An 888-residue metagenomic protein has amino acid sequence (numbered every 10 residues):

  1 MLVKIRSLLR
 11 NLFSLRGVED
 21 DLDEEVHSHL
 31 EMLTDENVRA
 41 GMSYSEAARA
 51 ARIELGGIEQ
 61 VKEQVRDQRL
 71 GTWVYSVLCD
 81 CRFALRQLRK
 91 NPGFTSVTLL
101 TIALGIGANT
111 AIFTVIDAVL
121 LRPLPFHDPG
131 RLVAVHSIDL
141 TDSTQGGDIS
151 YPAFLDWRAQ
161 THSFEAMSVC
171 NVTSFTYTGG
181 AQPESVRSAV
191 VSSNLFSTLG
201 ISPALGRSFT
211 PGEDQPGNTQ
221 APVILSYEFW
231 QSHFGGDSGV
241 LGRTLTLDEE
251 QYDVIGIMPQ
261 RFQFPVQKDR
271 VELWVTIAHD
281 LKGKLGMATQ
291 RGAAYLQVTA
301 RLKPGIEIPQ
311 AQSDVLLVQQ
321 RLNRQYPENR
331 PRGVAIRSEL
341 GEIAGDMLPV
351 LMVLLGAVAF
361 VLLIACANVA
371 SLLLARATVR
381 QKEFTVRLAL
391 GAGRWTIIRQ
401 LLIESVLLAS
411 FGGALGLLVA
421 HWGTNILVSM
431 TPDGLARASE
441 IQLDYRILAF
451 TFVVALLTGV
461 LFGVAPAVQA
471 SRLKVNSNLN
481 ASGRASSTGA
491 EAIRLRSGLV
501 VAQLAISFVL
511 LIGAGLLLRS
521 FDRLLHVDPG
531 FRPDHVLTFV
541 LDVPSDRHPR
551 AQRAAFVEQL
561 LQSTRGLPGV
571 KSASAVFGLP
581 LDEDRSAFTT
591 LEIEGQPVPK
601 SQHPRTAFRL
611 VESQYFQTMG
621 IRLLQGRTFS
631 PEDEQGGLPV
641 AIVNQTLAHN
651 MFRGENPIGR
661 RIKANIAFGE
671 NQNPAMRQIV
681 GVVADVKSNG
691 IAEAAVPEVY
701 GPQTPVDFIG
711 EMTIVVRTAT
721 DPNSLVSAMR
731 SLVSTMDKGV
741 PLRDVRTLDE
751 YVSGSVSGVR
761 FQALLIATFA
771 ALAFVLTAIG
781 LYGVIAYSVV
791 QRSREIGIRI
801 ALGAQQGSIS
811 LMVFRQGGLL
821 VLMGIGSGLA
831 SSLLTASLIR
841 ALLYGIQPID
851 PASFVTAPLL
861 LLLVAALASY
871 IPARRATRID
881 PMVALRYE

Functional and structural regions predicted by a protein language model:
M1-L100, R301, Q320-R324, N476-A490 (+2 more regions): Negatively charged linear elements and acidic catalytic determinants
V3, S174, R187-P211, T219-M352 (+5 more regions): Mid-to-C-terminal secondary-structure elements that act as membrane-proximal/extracytoplasmic interface segments
V65-T95, R337-A344, L373-R399, I403 (+3 more regions): Alpha-helical transmembrane segments of integral membrane proteins
G93-V119, P123, I364-C366, A409-G413 (+4 more regions): Short, strongly hydrophobic transmembrane alpha-helices
I116-L132, I138, Q263, D269-K284 (+8 more regions): Short juxtamembrane loops and helix-capping segments at transmembrane helix boundaries of multi-pass membrane proteins
L124-S174, A293-T299, D528-T589: Membrane-proximal extracellular/periplasmic loop immediately following the first transmembrane helix
A365-A409, I779-V821, I825, P872-R875 (+1 more regions): Interfacial "coupling" helices/loops that link adjacent transmembrane helices in transporter permeases
A370, V406-N478, L516-R519, R815-R875: Small-residue-rich transmembrane alpha-helices
